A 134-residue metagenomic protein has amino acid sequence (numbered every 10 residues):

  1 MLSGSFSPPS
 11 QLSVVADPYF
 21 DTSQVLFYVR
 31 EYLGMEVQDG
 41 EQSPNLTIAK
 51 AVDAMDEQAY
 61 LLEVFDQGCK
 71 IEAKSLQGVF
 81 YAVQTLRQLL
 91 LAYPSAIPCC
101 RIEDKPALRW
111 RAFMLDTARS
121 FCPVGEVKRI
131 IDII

Functional and structural regions predicted by a protein language model:
M1-P106, R111: Acidic, contiguous N-terminal accessory segments
L108-I134: Substrate-binding cleft of carbohydrate-active enzyme catalytic domains
